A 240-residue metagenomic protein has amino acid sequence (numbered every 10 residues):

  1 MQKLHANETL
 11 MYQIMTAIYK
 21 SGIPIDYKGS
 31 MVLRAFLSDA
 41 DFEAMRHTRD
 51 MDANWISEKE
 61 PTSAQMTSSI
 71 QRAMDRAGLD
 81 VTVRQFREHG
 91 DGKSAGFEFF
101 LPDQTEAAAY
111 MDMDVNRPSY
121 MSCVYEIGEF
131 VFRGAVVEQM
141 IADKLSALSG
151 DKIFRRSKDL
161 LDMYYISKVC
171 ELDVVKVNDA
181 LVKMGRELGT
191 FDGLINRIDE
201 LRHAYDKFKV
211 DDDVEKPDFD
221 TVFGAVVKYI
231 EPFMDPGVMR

Functional and structural regions predicted by a protein language model:
M1-R240: Compositionally biased terminal segments of proteins
